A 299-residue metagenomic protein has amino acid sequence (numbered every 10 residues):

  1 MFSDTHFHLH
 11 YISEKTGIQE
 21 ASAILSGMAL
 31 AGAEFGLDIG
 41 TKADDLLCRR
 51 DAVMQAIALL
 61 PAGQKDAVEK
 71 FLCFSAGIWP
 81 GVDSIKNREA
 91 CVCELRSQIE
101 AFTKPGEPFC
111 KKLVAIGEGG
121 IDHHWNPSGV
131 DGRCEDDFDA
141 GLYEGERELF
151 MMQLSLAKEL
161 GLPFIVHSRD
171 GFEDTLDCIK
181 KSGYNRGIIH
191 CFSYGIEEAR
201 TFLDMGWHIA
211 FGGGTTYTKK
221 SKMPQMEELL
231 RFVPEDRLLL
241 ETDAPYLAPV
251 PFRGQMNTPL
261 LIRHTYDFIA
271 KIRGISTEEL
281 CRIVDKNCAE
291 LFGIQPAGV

Functional and structural regions predicted by a protein language model:
M1-V299: Mid-domain alpha/beta scaffold segments of enzyme catalytic cores
